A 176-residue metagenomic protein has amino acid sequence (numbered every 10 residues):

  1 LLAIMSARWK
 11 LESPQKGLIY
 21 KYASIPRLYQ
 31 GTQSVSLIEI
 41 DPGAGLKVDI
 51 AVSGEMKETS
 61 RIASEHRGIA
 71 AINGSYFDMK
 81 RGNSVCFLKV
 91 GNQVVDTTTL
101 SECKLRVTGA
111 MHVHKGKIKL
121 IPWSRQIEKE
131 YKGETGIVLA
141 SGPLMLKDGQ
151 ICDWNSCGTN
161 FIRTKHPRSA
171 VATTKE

Functional and structural regions predicted by a protein language model:
I4-A110, K117-I121: Zymogen propeptides
S34, R106-V107, L139-S141, P167: A generic structural signal for well-ordered coil/turn residues at beta-strand boundaries that shape enzyme active-site
V52-E55, S124-K129, G158-N160: A short, sequence-level motif marking secondary-structure junctions
K57-R61, K129-T135, T164: A short, polar/proline- and glycine-enriched secondary-structure boundary/capping micro-motif
G109-V113, S169-V171: Broad, structure-driven detector of short, well-ordered beta-strand segments within folded domains
V113-W154: Hydrophobic, well-structured mid-protein blocks that either form specific transmembrane helices
G136-A140, K147-E176: Domain-core and long-helix interface of multi-subunit machines
